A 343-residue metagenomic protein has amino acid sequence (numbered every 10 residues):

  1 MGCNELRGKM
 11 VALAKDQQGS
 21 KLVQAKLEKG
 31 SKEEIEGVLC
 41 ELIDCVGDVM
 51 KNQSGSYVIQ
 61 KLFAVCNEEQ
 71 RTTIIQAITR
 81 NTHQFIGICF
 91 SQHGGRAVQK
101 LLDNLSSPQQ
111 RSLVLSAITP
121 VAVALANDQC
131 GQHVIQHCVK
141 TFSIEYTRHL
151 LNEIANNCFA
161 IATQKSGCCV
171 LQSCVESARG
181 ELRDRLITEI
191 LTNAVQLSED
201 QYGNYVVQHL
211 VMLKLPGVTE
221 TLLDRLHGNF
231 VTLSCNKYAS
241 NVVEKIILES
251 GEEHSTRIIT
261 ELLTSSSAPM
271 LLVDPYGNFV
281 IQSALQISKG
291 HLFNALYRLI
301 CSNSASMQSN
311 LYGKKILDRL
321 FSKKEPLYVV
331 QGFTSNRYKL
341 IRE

Functional and structural regions predicted by a protein language model:
M1-E343: Eukaryotic gene-expression regulator signature that favors modular helical reader/repeat domains and their
